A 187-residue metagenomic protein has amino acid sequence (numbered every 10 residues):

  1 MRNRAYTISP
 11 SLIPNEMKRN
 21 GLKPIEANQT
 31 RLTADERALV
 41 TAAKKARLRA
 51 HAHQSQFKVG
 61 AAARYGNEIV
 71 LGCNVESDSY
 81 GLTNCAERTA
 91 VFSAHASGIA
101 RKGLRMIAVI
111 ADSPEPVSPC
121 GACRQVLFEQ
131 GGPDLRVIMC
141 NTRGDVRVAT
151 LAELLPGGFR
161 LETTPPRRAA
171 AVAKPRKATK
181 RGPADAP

Functional and structural regions predicted by a protein language model:
N3-Y6: Intrinsic-disorder-associated, low-complexity terminal segments enriched in Asp/Asn/His/Tyr and depleted of Lys/Arg
I8-R49, K102-P187: C-terminal binding/interaction regions
A42-K45, A86-A94: Short, well-ordered amphipathic alpha-helical segments that serve as non-catalytic structural scaffolds within diverse
Q54-Y65: Short beta-strand scaffold segments in enzyme catalytic cores
Y65-E68, N141-R143: Short acidic-glycine loop/turn motifs at beta-strand connectors
G66-S77, G103-M106: Glycine/charged-rich beta-loop-alpha catalytic/anionic-binding loops adjacent to active sites
N74-T89: Compact, glycine-rich, soluble single-domain proteins
A96-R101: Phosphate/pyrophosphate-binding loops at sites that engage ATP/ADP/AMP, CoA/4′-phosphopantetheine, polyphosphate
